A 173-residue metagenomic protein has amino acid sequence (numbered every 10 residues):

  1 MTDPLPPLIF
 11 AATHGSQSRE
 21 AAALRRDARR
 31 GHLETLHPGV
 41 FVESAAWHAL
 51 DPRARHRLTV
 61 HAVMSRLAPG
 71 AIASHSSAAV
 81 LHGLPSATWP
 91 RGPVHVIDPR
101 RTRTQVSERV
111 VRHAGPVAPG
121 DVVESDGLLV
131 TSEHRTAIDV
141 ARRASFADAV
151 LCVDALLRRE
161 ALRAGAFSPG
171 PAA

Functional and structural regions predicted by a protein language model:
M1-A173: Short gly/ser-rich loop at a beta-strand->alpha-helix junction or flexible surface loop bordering the NTP-binding
